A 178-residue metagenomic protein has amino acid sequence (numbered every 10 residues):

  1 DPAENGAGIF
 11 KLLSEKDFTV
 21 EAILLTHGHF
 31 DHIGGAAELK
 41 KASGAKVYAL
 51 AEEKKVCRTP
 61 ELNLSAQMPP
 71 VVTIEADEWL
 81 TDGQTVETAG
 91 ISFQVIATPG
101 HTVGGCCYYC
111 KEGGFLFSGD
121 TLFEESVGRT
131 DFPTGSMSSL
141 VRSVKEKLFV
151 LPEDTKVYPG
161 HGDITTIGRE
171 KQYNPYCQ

Functional and structural regions predicted by a protein language model:
D1-K16, C107-G119: Conserved beta-strand hairpin/beta-sheet module of binuclear metal-dependent hydrolase folds, prominently
E4-T88, Q172-Y176: Active-site HxH/HxHxD metal-binding segment of metal-dependent hydrolases
L62-L64, M68, I91-Q178: Metallo-beta-lactamase
